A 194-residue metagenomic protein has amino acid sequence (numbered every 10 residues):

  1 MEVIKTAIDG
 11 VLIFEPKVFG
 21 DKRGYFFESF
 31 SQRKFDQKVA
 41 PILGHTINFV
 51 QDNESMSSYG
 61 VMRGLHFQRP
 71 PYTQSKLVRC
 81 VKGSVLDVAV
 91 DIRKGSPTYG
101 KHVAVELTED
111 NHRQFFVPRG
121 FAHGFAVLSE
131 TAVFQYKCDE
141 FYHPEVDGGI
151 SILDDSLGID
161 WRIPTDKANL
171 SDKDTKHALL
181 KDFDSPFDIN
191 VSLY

Functional and structural regions predicted by a protein language model:
M1-D110, T131, C138-Y194: Non-catalytic, conserved peripheral segments adjacent to functional cores
L107-T131: Conserved metal-binding segment of the jelly-roll/cupin
